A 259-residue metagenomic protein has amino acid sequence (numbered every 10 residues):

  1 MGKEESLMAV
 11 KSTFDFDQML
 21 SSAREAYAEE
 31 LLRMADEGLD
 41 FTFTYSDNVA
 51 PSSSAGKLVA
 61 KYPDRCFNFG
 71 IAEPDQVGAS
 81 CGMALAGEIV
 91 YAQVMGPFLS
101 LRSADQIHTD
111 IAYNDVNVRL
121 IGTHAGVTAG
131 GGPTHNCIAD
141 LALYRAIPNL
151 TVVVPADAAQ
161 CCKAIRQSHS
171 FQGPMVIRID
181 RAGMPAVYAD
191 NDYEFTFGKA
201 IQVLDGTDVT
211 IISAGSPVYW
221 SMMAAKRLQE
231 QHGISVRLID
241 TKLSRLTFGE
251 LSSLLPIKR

Functional and structural regions predicted by a protein language model:
G2, E37-D40, Y45-G56, A60 (+2 more regions): Thiamine diphosphate
G2-R178, G183, D192-E194: Thiamine diphosphate
